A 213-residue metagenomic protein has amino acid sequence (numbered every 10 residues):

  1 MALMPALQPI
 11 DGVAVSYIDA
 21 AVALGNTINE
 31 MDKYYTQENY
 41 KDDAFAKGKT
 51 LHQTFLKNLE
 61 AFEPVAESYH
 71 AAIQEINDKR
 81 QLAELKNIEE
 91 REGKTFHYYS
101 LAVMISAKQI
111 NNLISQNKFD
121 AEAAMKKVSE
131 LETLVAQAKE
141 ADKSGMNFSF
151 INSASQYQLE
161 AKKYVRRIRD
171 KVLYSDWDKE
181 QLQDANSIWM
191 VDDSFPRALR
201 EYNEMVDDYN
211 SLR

Functional and structural regions predicted by a protein language model:
M1-A2, A6, S115-K118, E201: Amphipathic alpha-helical interface segments
M1-D43: Post-signal peptide N-terminal segment of secreted/secretory-pathway proteins
G12-V22, N26-N29, Q53-E60, P64-E67 (+2 more regions): Solvent-exposed, polar/charged alpha-helical surfaces in well-ordered, non-transmembrane soluble domains, broadly
S16, A20-A23, T27-Y34, A102 (+4 more regions): Solvent-exposed, amphipathic alpha-helical segments
N29-L56, D176-W189: Polar/charged, Q/E/K-enriched amphipathic alpha-helical segments with strong coiled-coil propensity that act as
Y34-Q37, K41, A72-E75, K79-L82 (+5 more regions): Soluble, cytosolic/nucleoplasmic coiled-coil alpha-helices used as oligomeric scaffolds and tethers in large eukaryotic
G48-Q158: Extended amphipathic alpha-helical interaction segments
K126-R213: A cross-kingdom marker for long, charged
